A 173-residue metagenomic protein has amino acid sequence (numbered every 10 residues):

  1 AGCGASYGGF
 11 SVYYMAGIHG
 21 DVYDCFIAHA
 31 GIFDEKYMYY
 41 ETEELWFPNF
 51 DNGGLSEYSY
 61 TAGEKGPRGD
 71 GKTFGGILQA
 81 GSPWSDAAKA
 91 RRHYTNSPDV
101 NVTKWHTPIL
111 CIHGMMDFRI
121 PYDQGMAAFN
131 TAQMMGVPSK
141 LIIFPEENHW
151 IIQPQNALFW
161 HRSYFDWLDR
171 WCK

Functional and structural regions predicted by a protein language model:
A1-K173: Active-site-proximal cap/loop segments of hydrolase catalytic domains
